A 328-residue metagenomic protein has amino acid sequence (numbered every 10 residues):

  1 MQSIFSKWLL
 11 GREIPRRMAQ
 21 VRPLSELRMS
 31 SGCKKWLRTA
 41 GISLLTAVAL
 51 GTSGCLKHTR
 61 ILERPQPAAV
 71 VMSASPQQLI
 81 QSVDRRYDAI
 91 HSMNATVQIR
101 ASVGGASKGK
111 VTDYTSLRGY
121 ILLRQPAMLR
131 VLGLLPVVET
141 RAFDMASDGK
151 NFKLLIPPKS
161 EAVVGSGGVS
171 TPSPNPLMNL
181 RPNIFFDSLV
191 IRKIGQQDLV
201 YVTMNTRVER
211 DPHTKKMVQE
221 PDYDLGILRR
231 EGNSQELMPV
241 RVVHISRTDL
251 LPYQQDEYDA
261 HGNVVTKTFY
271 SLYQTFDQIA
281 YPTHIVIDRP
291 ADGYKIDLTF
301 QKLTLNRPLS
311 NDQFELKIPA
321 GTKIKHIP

Functional and structural regions predicted by a protein language model:
Q2-C55: Sec-dependent bacterial lipoprotein signal peptides
C55-S116, A320, H326-P328: N-terminal leader/targeting segments and the immediate start of mature chains
L56, Y201-G321, K325-P328: Gly/Pro-enriched, hydrophobic low-complexity segments that function as extracytoplasmic propeptides/linkers
K57-H58, P126-D187, T322: An acidic-aromatic
A74-Q77, I156-P239, I318: Flexible, processing/modification-adjacent segments and terminal tails in exported/periplasmic/extracellular proteins
S82-V83, R118-L123, M145-S147, T268-T275: Extended lipid/amphipathic-ligand handling interfaces
R100-G104, P136-V138, K150, P157-K159 (+2 more regions): Hydrophobic lipid-interacting interfaces of membrane-associated proteins
K110-L117, R141-S147, G262-K267: Amphipathic hydrophobic-ligand
